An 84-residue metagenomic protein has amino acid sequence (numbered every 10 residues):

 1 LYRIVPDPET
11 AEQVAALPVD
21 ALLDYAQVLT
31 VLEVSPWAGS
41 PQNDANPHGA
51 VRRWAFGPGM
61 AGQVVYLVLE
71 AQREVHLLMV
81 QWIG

Functional and structural regions predicted by a protein language model:
L1-A61, V68-G84: Basic, Lys/Arg-enriched alpha-helical interface segments
